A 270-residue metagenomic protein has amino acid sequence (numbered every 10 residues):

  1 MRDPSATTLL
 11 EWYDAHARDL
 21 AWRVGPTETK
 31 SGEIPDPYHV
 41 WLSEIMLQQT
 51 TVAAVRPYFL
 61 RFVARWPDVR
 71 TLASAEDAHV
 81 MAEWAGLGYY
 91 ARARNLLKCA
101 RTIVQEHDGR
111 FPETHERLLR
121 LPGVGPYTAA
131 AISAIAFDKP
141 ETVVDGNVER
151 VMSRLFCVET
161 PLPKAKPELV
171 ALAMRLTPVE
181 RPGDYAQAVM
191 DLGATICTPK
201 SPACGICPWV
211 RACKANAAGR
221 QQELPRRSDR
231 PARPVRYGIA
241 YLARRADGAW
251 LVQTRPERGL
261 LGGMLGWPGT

Functional and structural regions predicted by a protein language model:
T7-T8, W12-E223: Catalytic cores of DNA base-excision repair glycosylases
L162, G269-T270: Short, low-complexity, polar/charged sequence segments that are solvent-exposed and flexible
E223-G269: N-terminal strand-loop-strand
